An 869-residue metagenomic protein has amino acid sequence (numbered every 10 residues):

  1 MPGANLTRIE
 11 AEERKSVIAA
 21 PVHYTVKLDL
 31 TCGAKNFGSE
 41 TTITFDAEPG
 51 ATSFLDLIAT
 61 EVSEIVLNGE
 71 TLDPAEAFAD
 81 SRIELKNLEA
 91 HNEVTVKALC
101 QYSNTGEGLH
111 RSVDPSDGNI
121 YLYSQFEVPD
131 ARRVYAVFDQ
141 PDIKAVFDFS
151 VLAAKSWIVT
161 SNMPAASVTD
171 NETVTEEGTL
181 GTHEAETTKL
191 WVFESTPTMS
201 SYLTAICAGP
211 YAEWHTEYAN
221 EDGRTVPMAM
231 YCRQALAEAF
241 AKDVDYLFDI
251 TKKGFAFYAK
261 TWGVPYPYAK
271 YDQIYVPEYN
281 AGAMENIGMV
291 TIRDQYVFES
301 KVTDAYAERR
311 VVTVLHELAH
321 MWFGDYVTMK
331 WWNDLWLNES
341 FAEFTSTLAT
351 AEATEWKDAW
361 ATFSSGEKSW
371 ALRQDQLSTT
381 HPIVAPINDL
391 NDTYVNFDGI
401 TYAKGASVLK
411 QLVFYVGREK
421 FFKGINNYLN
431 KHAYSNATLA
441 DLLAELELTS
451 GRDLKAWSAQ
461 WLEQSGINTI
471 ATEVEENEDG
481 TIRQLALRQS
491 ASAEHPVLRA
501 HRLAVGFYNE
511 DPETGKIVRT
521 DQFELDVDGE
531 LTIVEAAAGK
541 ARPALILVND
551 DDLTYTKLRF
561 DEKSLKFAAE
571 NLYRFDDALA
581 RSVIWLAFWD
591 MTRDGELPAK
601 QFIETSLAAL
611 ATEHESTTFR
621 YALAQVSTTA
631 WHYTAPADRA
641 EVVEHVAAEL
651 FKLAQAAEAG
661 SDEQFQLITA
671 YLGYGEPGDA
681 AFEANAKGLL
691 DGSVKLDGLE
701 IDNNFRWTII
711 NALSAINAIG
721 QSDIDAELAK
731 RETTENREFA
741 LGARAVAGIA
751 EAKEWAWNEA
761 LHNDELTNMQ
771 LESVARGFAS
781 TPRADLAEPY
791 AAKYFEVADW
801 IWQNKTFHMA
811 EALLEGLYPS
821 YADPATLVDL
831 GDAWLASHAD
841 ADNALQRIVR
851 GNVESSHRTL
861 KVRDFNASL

Functional and structural regions predicted by a protein language model:
M1-G38, P115-Y121, P141, K455-A456: N-terminal, polar/Ser/Thr-rich
T25-G50, T472-E478: Extracellular ectodomain segments of secreted/surface proteins
T42-A59, D139, D148-A154, A440 (+1 more regions): Surface-exposed beta-strand/loop patches in extracellular or lumenal glycoproteins
S53, L57-P115, A136-D139, H183-T188 (+1 more regions): A surface-exposed beta-strand-loop module
E61-L67, L454-K455, S465-N549: Beta-strand-rich binding/interaction modules
L99-Y218, Y555-K557, D577-L586: Extended, low-hydrophobicity, Ser/Thr/Pro/Gly-biased non-transmembrane segments
T182, F193, D222-E494, Y621 (+4 more regions): Hydrophobic alpha-helical and helix-loop surface patches within well-folded domains that function as non-catalytic
S369, G399, I482-Q484, H495-V497 (+2 more regions): Long, ordered, helix-rich scaffold segments
